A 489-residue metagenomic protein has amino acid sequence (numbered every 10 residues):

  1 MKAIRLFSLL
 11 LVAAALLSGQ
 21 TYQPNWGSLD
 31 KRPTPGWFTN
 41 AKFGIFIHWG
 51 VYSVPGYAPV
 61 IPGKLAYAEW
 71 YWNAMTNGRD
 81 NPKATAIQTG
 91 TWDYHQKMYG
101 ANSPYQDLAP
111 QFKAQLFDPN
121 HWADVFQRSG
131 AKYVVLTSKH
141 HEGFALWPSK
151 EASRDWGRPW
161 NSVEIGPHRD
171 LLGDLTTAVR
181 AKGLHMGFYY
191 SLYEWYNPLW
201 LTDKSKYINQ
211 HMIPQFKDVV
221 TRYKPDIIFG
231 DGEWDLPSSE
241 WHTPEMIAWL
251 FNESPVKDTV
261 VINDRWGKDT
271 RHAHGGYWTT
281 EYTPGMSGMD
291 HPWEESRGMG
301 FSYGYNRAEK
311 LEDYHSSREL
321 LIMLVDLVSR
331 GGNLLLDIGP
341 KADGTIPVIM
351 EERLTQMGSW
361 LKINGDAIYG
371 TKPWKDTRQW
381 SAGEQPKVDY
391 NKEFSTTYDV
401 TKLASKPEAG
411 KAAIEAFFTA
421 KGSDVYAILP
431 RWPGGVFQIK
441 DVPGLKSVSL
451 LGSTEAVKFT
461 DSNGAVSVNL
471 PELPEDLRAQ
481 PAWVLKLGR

Functional and structural regions predicted by a protein language model:
M1-L6, F126: Positively charged n-region of N-terminal signal peptides that target proteins for export
I4-A15: Sec-dependent N-terminal signal peptides
Q20-R489: Mature catalytic domains of secreted/periplasmic carbohydrate-active enzymes
